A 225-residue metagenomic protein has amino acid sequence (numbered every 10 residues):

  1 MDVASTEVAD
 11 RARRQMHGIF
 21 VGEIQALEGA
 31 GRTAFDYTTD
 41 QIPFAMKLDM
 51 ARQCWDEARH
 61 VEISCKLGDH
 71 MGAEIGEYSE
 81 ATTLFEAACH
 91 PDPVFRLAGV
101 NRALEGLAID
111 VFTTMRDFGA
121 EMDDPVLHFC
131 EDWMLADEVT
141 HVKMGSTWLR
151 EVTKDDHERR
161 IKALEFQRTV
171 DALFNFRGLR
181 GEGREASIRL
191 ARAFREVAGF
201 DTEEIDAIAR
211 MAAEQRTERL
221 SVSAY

Functional and structural regions predicted by a protein language model:
M1-Y225: Non-heme di-metal
